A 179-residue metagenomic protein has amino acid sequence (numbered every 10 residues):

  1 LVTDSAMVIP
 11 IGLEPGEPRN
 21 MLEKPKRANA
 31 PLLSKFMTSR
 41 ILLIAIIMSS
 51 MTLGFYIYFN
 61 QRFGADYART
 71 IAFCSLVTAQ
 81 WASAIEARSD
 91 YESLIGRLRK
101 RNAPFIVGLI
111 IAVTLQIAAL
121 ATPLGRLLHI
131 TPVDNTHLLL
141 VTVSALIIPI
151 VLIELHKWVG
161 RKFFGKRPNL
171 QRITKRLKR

Functional and structural regions predicted by a protein language model:
L1-R179: C-terminal transmembrane helices and immediately adjacent loops/tails of multi-pass membrane transport proteins
